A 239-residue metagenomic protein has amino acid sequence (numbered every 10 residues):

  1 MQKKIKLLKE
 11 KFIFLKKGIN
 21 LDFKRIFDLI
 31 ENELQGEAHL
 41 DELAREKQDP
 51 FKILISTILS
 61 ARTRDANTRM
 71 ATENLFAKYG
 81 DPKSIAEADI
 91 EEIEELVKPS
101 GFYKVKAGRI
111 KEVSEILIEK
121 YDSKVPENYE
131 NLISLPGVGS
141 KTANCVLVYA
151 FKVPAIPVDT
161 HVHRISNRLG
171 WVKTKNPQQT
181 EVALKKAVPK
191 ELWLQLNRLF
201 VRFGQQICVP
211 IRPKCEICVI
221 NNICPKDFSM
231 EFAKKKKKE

Functional and structural regions predicted by a protein language model:
M1-E127, E191-L192, L199-E239: N-terminal polyanion-binding entry modules of DNA glycosylases/AP lyases and select other DNA-binding proteins
F51, V172-K175: Short low-complexity stretches enriched in small and charged residues
L54-L59, I110-S114, I118, V125-G170 (+2 more regions): Catalytic DNA-binding helix-loop module of base-excision-repair DNA glycosylases/AP lyases
R64, V138, F151, A155 (+2 more regions): Amphipathic alpha-helical protein-protein interaction surfaces
A150, S166-G170, V188, L192 (+1 more regions): Short leucine-rich amphipathic alpha-helical surface patches
T160, K175-Q178, V219-I220: Short, charged hinge/linker segments at domain and secondary-structure junctions
T174-L192: Pocket-forming structural segment of enzyme catalytic cores
